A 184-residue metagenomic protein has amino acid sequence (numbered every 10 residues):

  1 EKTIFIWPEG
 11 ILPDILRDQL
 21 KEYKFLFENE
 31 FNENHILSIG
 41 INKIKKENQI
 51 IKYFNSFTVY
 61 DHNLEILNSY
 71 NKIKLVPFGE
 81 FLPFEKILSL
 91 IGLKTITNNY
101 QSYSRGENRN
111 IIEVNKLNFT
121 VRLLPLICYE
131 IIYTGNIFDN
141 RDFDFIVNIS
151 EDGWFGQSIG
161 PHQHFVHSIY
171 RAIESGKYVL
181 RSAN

Functional and structural regions predicted by a protein language model:
F5-N184: Solvent-exposed soluble domains appended to multi-pass membrane proteins
